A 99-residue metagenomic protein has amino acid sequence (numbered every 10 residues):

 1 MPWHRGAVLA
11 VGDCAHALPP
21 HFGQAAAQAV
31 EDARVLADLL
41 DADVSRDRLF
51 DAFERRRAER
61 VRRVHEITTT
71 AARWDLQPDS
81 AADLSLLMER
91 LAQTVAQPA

Functional and structural regions predicted by a protein language model:
M1-F22, Q28: FAD/FMN-dependent oxidoreductases across multiple families
V11-D13, A33, F53: Generic structural signal for small/hydrophobic residues in well-ordered secondary structure, especially within
H16-A17, V35, R60: Active-site micro-motifs of SAM-dependent methyltransferase domains
G23, D38-A99: C-terminal helical "tail/cap" subdomain of flavin- and related membrane-associated enzymes
A27-D41: Short, small-residue alpha-helix embedded
